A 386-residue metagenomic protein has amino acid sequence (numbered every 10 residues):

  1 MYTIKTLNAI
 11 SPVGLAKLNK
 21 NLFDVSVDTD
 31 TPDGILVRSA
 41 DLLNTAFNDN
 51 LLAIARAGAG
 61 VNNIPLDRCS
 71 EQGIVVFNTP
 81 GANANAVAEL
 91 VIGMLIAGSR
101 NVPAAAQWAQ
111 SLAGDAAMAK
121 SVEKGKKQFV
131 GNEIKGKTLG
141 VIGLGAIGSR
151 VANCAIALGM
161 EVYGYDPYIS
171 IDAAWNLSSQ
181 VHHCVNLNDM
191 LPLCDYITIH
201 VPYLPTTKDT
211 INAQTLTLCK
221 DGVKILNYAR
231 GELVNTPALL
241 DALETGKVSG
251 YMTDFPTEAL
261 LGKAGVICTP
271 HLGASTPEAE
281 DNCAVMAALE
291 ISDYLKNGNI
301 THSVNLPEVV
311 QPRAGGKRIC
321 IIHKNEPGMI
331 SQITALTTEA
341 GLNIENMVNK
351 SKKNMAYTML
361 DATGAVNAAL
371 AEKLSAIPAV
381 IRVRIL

Functional and structural regions predicted by a protein language model:
M1-T79, P192, N212-Q214, L218 (+3 more regions): An N-terminal-biased, well-structured beta-alpha scaffold segment characteristic of Rossmann-like dinucleotide-binding
L43-T45, P167-L260, S275: Rossmann-like adenosine-cofactor binding region
P80-T138, D172, H302-V304: Phosphate-binding beta-alpha-beta segment of Rossmann-like dinucleotide-binding domains, i.e., the NAD(P)
A88-Q107, N153-M160, M286-N299, T334-T338 (+1 more regions): Oxidoreductase and adenylate-handling cofactor-binding alpha/beta cores
L144-G145: Glycine-rich Rossmann-fold phosphate-binding loop(s) that bind the pyrophosphate of adenine dinucleotide cofactors
G148-S149: N-terminal Rossmann-fold NAD(P) dinucleotide-binding loop
A213, D221-R313, Y357, R384-L386: Rossmann-like dinucleotide-binding domain for NAD(H)/NADP(H)
T301, N305-L386: A conserved regulatory-domain signal marking ACT and ACT-like small-molecule sensing domains and adjacent regulatory
